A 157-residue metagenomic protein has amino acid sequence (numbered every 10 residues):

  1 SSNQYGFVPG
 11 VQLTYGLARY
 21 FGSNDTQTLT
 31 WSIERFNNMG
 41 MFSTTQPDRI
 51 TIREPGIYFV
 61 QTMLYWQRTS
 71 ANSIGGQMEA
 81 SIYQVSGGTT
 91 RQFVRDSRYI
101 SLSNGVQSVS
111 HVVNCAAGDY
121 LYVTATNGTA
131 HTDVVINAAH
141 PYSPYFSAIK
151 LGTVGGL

Functional and structural regions predicted by a protein language model:
S1, L102, A116-A117, T124 (+1 more regions): Viral structural modules
S1-S73, A80, Q84, R91 (+2 more regions): Terminal (often C-terminal
N38-M39, I100-L102, V123-G128: A short linear-motif detector with a strong N-terminal bias
T51-P55, L102-N104, N114-A116: Surface-exposed coil/turn segments at beta-strand junctions on protein surfaces, enriched
G56-W66, Q107-S110, D119-N127: Extracellular beta-strand-rich recognition modules
A80, S110-V113: Hydrophobic/aromatic beta-strand elements that line small-molecule binding cavities or substrate pockets in beta-rich
V94-S108: Extracellular carbohydrate recognition and processing domains and analogous Trp-centered ligand-binding platforms
